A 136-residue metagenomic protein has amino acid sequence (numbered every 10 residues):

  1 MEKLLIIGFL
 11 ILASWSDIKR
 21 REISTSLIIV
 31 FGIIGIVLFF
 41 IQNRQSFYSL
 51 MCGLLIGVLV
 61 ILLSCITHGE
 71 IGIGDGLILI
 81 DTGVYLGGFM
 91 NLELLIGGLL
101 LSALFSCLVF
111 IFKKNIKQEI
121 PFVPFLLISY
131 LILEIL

Functional and structural regions predicted by a protein language model:
M1-L136: A membrane-topology feature that recognizes alpha-helical transmembrane segments and their immediate juxtamembrane
